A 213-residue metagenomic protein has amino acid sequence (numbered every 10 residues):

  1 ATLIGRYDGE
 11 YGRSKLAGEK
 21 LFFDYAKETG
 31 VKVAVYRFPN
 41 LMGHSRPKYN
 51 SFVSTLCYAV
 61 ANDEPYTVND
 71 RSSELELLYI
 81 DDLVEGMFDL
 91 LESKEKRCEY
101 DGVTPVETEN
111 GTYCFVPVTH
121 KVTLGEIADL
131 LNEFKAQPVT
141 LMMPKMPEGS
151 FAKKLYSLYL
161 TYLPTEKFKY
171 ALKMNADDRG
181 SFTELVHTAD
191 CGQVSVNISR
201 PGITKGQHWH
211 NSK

Functional and structural regions predicted by a protein language model:
T2-Y7: NAD(P)H-binding glycine-rich loop region in Rossmannoid oxidoreductase-like domains and their noncatalytic homologs
D8-P39, S51-N62: Active-site Tyr-X1-5-Lys
V35, L77, K121: Short aromatic/basic micro-patch
L41-G43: Conserved sequence/active-site signature of Rossmann-fold short-chain dehydrogenase/reductase
P47-T55, S72-S93, L124-L130: Substrate-positioning beta->alpha
Y58-L78, C98, E107-P117: A conserved pocket-lining segment of Rossmann-fold NAD(P)-dependent short-chain dehydrogenase/reductase
D89, S93-M174: Mid/C-terminal beta-alpha module of Rossmann-like enzyme folds, strongest in SDR-family dehydrogenases/epimerases
F168-N211: A short glycine-rich, His/Asp/Glu-containing loop-to-beta-strand
